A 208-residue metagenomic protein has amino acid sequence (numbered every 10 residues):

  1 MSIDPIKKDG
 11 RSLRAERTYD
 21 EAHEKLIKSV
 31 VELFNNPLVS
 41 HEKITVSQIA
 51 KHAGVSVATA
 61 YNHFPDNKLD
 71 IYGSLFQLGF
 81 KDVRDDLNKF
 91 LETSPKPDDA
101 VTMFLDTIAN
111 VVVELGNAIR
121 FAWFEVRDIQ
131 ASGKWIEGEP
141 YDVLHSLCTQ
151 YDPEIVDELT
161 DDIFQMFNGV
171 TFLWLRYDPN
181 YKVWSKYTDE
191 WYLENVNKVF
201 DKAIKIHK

Functional and structural regions predicted by a protein language model:
M1-S40, Q48-H52: Basic, helix-initiating cap at the start of DNA-binding domains
K25, P37-D70, S74: Helix-turn-helix
K25, S29-P37, D82-T93, M166-Y177: Solvent-exposed, amphipathic alpha-helical segments
I71-G79, I136: Alpha-helical DNA-contacting segments of helix-turn-helix folds
K81-N88, R127-Q165: Amphipathic alpha-helical packing segments from all-alpha helical-bundle domains
L87-E114, I163: Hydrophobic alpha-helical connector segments
D106-A131, F172-D178: Amphipathic alpha-helical segments used for helix-helix packing
R120-W123, T149-V199, H207-K208: Hydrophobic/aromatic-rich alpha-helical bundle segments in the mid-to-C-terminal region
